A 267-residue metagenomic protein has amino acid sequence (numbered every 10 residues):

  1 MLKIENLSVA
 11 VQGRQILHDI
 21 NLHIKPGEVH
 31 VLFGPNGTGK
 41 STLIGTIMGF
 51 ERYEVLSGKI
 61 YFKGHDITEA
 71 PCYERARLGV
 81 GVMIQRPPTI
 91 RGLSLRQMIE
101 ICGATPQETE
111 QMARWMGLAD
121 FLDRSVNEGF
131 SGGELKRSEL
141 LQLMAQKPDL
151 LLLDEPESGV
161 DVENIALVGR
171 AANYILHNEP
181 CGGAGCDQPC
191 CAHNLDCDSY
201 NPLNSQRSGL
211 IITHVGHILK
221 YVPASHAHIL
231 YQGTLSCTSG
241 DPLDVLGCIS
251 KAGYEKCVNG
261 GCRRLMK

Functional and structural regions predicted by a protein language model:
L2-I4, I16-D19: Conserved structural motif at the start of ABC-family nucleotide-binding domains
F33-P35: The feature captures the beta-strand-to-loop junction immediately N-terminal to the Walker
L56-H65: Conserved ABC transporter NBD signature motif
D66-G81, I249: ABC ATPase NBD coupling module
V82-R86, R91-E108: Q-loop/switch helix immediately C-terminal to the Walker
Q107-S125: Conserved ABC ATPase "signature" region
L152-P156, D161-E163: Walker B catalytic motif
Y221, H226, L230-N259: Conserved beta-strand-loop-alpha-helix hinge in the C-terminal portion of ABC ATPase nucleotide-binding domains
